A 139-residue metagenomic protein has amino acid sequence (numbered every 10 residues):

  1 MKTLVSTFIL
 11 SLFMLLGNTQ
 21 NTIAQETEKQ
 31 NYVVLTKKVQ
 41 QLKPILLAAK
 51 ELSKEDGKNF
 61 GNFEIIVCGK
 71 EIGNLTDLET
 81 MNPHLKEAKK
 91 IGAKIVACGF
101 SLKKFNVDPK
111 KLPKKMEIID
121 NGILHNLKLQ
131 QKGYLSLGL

Functional and structural regions predicted by a protein language model:
M1-E26: Bacterial Sec-dependent N-terminal signal peptides
T22-L139: Secreted/extracellular ectodomain signature
